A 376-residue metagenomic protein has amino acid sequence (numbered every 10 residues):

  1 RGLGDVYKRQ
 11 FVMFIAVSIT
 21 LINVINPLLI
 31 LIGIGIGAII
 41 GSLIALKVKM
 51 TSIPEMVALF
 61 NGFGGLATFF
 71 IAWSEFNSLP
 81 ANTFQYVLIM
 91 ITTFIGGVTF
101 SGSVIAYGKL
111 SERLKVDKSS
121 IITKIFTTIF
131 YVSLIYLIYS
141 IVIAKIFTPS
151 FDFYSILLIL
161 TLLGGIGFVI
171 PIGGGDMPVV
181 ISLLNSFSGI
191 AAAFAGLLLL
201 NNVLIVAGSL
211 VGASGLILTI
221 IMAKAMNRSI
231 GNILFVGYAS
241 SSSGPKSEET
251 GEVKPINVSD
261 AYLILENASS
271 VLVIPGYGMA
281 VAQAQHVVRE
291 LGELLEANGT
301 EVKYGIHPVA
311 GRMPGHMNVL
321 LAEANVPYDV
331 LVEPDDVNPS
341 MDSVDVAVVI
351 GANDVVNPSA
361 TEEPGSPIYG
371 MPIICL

Functional and structural regions predicted by a protein language model:
R1, I39-V57, S103-D117, G164-M177 (+1 more regions): C-terminal ends of transmembrane helices
G2-Y7: Short, small-residue-biased leader/transition segments that mark boundaries at the very start of proteins
K8-S18, L59-A72, I122-I135, L183-G196: Small-residue-rich segments of transmembrane alpha-helices in multi-pass membrane proteins, especially helix faces
S18-L31, L43-P54, F69-T83, I141-I146: Transmembrane alpha-helix boundary signature
N23-A38, Q85-F100, P149-L160: Structural signature of hydrophobic alpha-helical transmembrane segments
S74-A81, I143-D152, V179, S186-V206: Transmembrane helix-loop junctions at the membrane interface of multipass transporters and ion channels
L210-A268: Membrane-interfacial segments at transmembrane helix termini in multi-pass membrane proteins
E249-L376: Structured cytosolic domains appended to multi-pass membrane proteins
